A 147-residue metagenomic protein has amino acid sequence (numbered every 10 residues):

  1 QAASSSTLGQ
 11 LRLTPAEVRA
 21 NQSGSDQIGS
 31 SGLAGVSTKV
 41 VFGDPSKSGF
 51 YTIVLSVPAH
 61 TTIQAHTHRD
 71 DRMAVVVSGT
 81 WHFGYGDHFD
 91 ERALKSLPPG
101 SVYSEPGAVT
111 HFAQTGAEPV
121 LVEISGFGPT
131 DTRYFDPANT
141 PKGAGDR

Functional and structural regions predicted by a protein language model:
Q1-G49, A138-R147: A short, N-terminal "cap"/entry segment at the start of jelly-roll beta-barrel domains of the cupin/DSBH fold
S31-A34, P45-K47, T67-H68, V75 (+2 more regions): Extracellular/periplasmic catalytic domains that process cell-envelope and extracellular macromolecules
V41, G100, V122: Divalent metal-coordination and catalytic microenvironments
D44, W81, D87-A108: Short acidic-glycine-tyrosine-enriched beta hairpin
S48-H68, S96-P98, V102, P106-G107: Conserved short histidine dyad/triad with adjacent acidic residue
P58-T61, T67-H88: Glycine- and acidic-residue-biased ligand/ion/polar-headgroup-sensing regions
I63-A65, F83-G84, E105, T110-G116: Short beta-strand His + acidic residue motifs that chelate non-heme Fe in jelly-roll/DSBH and cupin folds
R92-K95, F112-R147: Double-stranded beta-helix
